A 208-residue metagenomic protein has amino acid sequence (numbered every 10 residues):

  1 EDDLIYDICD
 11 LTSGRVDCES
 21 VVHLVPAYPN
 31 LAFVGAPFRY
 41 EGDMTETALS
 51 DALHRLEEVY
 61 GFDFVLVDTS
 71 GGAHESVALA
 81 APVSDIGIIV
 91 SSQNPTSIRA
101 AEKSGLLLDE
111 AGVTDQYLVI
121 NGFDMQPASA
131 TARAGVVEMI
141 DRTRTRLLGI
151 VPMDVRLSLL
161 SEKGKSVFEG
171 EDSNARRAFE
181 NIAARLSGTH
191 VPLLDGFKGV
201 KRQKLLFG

Functional and structural regions predicted by a protein language model:
E1-Y60, S161-F168: P-loop/Walker-type NTP enzyme "switch/lid" segment
D7, N94, S173-N174: Serine-centered coil/turn micro-motif
A27, D141, T145, M153 (+1 more regions): Generic secondary-structure signature for well-ordered alpha-helical cores
V34, F64-D68: Structural recognition of the conserved hydrophobic beta-strand(s) that form the central parallel beta-sheet of P-loop
E46, T145, L205-F207: Short, electropositive alpha-helical surface patch
A48-D51, R55-V59, V67-M153, L159: Conserved catalytic-core segment of NTP-binding enzymes
K163-G208: NTP-binding/hydrolysis catalytic cores, primarily Walker-type P-loop NTPases
